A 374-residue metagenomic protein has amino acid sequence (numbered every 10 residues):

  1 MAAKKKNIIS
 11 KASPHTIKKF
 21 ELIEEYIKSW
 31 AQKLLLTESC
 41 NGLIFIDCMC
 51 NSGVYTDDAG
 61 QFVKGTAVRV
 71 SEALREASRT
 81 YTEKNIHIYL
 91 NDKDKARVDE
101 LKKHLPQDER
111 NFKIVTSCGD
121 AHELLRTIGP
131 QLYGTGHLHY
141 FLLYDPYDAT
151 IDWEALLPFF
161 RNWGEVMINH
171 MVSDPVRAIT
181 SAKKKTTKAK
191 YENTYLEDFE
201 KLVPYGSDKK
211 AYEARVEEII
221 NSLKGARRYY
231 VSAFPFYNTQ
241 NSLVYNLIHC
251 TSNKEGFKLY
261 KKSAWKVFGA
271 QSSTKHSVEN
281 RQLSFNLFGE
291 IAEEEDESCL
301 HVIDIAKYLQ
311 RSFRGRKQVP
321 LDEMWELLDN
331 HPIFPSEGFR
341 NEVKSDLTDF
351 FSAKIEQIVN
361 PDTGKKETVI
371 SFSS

Functional and structural regions predicted by a protein language model:
M1-F20: Basic, amphipathic N-terminal segments that precede the first structured/catalytic domain
I9, E25-T127, P335-D346: SAM cofactor-binding core of SAM-dependent methyltransferases, primarily the Rossmann-like beta-alpha-beta module
P14-I17, E21, Q61-G65, G119 (+3 more regions): Conserved phosphate-coordination/catalytic loops
I44, H87, H139-F141, E165: Proline-centered loop/turn at the N-terminus of a beta-strand
V70, A96, S352-A353, G364: Nucleic-acid enzyme cleavage-core boundary/entry regions
N91-K93, C118-G119, Y140-Y147, N169-H170: Short His-Asn-centered micro-motif
L125-L138, Y147-D349, K365-S373: Class I S-adenosyl-L-methionine
S345-N360: A short, conserved structural fragment
